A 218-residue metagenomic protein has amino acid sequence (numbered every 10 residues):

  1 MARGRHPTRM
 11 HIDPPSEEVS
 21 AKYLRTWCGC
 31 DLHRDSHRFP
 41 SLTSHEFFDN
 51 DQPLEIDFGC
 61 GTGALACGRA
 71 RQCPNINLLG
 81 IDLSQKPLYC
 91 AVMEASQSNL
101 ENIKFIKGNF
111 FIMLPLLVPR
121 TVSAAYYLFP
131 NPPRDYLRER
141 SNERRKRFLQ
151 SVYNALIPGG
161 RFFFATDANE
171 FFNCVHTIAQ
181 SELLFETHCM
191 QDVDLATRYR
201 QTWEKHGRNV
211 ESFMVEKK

Functional and structural regions predicted by a protein language model:
M1-L54, A64-R71: S-adenosyl-L-methionine
F58, I81: Conserved beta-strand/loop positions that form the S-adenosyl-L-methionine
G59-G63: Class I SAM-dependent methyltransferase "Motif I" SAM/SAH-binding loop
S84: Conserved SAM/SAH-binding beta-strand->alpha-helix loop
M93-P119: S-adenosyl-L-methionine
R144-P158: A short glycine-rich, Lys/Arg-flanked "PGG" loop and its adjoining helix->strand segment in the class I
G159-T166: Conserved beta-strand signature within the Rossmann-like core of class I S-adenosyl-L-methionine
T177, S181-K218: Class I S-adenosyl-L-methionine
